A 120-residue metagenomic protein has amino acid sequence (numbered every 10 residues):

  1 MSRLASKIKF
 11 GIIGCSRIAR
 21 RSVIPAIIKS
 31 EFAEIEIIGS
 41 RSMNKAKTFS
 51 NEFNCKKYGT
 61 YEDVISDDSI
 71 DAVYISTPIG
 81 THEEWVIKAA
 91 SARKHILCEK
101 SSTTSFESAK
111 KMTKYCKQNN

Functional and structural regions predicted by a protein language model:
M1-F53: N-terminal Rossmann-like dinucleotide-binding module
F53-Y115: Beta-loop-alpha module in the N-terminal Rossmann-like domain of NAD(P)-dependent dehydrogenases, especially those
C116-N120: Short, intrinsically disordered, charge-balanced linker/junction segments flanking boundaries in proteins
